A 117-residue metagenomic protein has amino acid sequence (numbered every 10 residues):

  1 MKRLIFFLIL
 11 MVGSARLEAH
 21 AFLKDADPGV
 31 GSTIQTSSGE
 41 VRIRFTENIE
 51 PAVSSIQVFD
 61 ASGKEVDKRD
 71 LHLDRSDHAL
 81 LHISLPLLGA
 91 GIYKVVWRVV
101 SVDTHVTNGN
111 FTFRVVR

Functional and structural regions predicted by a protein language model:
L4-G13: Sec-dependent N-terminal signal peptides
A15-A19: Sec/Tat signal peptide C-region and signal peptidase I cleavage site
H20-S38: Short N-terminal segments immediately surrounding and downstream of signal-peptide cleavage
S32-T36, E40-E47, T104-R117: Extended, polar beta-sheet/loop recognition surfaces of beta-rich domains that mediate binding to diverse ligands
I34-T36, S76, L88-A90: Surface-exposed coil/turn segments at beta-strand junctions on protein surfaces, enriched
G39, S84, G89-R98: A glycine-anchored, Pro-Gly-centered beta-turn/N-cap motif
V41-I43, E47-R69: Short, surface-exposed alpha-helix to beta-strand junction/turn motifs within ectodomains of secreted and cell-envelope
S76-H82: Aromatic sugar-binding surface patches on proteins that engage polysaccharides or sugar-phosphate polymers
